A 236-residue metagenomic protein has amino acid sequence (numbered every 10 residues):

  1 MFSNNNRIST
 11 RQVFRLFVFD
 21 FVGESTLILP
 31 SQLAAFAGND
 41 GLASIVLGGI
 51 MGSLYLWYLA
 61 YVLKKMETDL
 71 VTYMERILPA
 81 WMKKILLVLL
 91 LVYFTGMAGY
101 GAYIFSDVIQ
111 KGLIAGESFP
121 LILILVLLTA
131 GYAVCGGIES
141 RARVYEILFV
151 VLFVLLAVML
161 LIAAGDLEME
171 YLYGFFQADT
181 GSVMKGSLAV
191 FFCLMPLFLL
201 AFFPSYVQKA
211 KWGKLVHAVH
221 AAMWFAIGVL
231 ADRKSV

Functional and structural regions predicted by a protein language model:
M1-I8: Short, Lys/Arg-rich, polar N-terminal cytosolic tail immediately upstream of the first transmembrane signal-anchor
T10-I28, S44, G48, G52-Y55 (+6 more regions): Hydrophobic, membrane-embedded alpha-helices of multi-pass small-molecule transporters
V22, T26-F119: Membrane helical hairpin/interfacial module
A35, D107-Q110, L128-L148, S205-K211: Membrane-water interface regions at transmembrane-helix termini and the short interhelical loops of multi-pass membrane
A60-D69, A164-L172, A210, S235: Transmembrane helix-loop junctions in multipass membrane proteins, especially transporters and channels
V71-L78, Y173-S182: Perimembrane loop-to-helix junctions flanking transmembrane segments
I77-L89, L148-A163, A222-L230: Small-residue-rich segments of transmembrane alpha-helices in multi-pass membrane proteins, especially helix faces
T95-A98, A102, V151-F176, K234: Hydrophobic alpha-helical segments and their helix-loop junctions in multi-pass secondary transporters
